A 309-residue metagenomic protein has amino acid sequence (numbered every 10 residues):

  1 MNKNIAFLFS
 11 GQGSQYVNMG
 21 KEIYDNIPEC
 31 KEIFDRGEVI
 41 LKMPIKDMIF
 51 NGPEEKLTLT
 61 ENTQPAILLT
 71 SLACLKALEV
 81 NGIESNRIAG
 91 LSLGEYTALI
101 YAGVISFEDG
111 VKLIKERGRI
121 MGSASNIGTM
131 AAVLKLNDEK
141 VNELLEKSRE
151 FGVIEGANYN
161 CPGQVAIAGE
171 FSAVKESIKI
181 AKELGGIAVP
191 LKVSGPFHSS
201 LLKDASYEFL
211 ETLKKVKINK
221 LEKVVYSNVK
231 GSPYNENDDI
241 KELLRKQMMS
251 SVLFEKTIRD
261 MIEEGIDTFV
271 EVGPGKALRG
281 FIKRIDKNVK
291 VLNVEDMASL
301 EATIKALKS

Functional and structural regions predicted by a protein language model:
N2-V141, T268-A298, A302: FabD-like malonyl-/acyl-CoA
Q12-S14, V39-L41, A102-M249: Alpha/beta catalytic cores of group-transfer enzymes, especially the acyltransferase/condensing modules of polyketide
Y24-D25, K147-R149, K182-E183, K283-K287 (+1 more regions): Short, solvent-exposed amphipathic alpha-helical segments in soluble enzyme and RNA/protein-processing domains
E79, K182, I262-E263: Non-catalytic positions within long, well-ordered alpha-helices that form the structural scaffold/packing of enzyme
A173, T212, G265, N288-V289 (+1 more regions): NAD(P)-dependent dehydrogenase/reductase Rossmann-like domain
K192-S194, I262, E295: Short glycine-rich catalytic loops that host catalytic nucleophiles or stabilize transition states across multiple
S250-I266: A short, acidic, amphipathic alpha-helical segment used as a generic capping/interface helix at domain edges
